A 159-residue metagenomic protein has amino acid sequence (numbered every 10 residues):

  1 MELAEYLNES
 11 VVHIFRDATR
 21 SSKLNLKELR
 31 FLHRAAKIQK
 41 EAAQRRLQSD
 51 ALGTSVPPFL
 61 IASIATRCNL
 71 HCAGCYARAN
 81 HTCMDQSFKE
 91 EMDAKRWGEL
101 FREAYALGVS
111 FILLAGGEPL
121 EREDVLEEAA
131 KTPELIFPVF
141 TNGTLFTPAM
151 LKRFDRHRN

Functional and structural regions predicted by a protein language model:
L3-M150: Conserved alpha-helical substructure of the radical SAM core
E134, R156-N159: Glycine-enriched alpha-helix->loop->beta-strand junction motifs that scaffold or abut catalytic
